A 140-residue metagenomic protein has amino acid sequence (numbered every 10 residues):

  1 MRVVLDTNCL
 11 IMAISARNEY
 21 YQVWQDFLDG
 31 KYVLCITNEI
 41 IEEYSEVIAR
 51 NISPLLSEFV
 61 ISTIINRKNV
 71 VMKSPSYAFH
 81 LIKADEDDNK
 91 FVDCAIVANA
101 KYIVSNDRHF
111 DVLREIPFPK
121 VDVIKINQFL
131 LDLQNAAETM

Functional and structural regions predicted by a protein language model:
M1-R2: Extreme N-terminal starter segment of soluble prokaryotic enzymes
L5, S15-R17, Y21-A49: PIN/NYN-family metal-dependent endoribonuclease catalytic core
D6-T7, I36-T37, N106, K125-I126: A secondary-structure boundary/capping signal
C9-L10, I40, H109-F110: Alpha-helix capping/helix-boundary segments
D26, I64, C94, E115: Hydrophobic/aromatic ligand-binding patch that stacks against planar heteroaromatic rings of cofactors or nucleotides
N69-I103, R108, V112: Active-site neighborhoods of divalent-metal-dependent phosphate/nucleic-acid chemistry enzymes
R108-M140: Acidic, PIN/NYN-like endoribonuclease modules and their adjacent C-terminal/linker elements
